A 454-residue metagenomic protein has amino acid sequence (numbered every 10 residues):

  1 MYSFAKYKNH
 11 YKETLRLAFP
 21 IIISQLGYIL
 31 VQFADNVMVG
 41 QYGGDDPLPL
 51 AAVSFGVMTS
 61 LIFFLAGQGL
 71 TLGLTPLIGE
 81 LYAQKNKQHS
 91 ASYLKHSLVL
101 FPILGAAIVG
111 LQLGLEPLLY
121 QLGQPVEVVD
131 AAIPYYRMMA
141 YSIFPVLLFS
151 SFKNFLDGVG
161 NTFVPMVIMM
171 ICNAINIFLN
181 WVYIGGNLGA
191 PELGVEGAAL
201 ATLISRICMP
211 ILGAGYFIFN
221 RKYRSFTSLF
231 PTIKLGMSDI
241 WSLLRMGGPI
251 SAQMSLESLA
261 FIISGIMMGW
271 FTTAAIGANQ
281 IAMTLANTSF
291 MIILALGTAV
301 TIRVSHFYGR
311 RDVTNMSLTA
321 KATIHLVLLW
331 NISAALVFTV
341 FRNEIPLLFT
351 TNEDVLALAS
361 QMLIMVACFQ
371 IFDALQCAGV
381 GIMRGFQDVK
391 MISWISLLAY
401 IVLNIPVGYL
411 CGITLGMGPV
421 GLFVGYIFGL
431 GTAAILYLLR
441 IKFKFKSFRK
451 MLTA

Functional and structural regions predicted by a protein language model:
M1-A18, I78-F144, A190-G247, V304-F369 (+1 more regions): Short alpha-helical transmembrane segments in multi-pass integral membrane proteins
K6-V37, Q41-D45, M58-G73, L77 (+6 more regions): N-terminal transmembrane alpha-helices
R16-D35, M138, C172, S205-M209 (+4 more regions): Transmembrane helical elements of multi-pass membrane transporters/channels
I21, Q25, N36-V37, P76 (+15 more regions): Transmembrane alpha-helix boundary and packing residues in multipass membrane permease domains and related
S24, Y28, Q32-V39, F64-T71 (+16 more regions): Alpha-helical transmembrane segments and their lipid-water interface positions in multi-pass membrane proteins
L26, L30-A51, L119-V126, V182-L193 (+4 more regions): Helix-terminus/linker motif at the lipid-water interface of multi-pass membrane proteins
L50-V109, L113, V146-P165, G265 (+3 more regions): Small-residue-rich hydrophobic transmembrane alpha-helices
Q68-T71, M139-D157, P165-N173, A198-A214 (+5 more regions): Short runs within selected transmembrane alpha-helices of multi-pass transporters and secretion channels
